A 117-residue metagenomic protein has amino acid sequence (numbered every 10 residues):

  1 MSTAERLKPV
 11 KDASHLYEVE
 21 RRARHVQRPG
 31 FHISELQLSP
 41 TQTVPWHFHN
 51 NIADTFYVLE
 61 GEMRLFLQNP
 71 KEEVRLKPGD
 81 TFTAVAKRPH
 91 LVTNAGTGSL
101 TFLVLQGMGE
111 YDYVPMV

Functional and structural regions predicted by a protein language model:
M1-E35, P45, P115-V117: A short, N-terminal "cap"/entry segment at the start of jelly-roll beta-barrel domains of the cupin/DSBH fold
R24-V26, L36, V44-H49, L67 (+2 more regions): Short histidine-centered beta-strand/loop micro-motifs that create catalytic or ligand/metal-coordination sites
L38-S39, N50-L65, G107: Short, conserved beta-strand element in jelly-roll/cupin
P70-A86: Short acidic-glycine-tyrosine-enriched beta hairpin
P78, A86-D112: Ligand-binding loop in jelly-roll beta-barrel domains
